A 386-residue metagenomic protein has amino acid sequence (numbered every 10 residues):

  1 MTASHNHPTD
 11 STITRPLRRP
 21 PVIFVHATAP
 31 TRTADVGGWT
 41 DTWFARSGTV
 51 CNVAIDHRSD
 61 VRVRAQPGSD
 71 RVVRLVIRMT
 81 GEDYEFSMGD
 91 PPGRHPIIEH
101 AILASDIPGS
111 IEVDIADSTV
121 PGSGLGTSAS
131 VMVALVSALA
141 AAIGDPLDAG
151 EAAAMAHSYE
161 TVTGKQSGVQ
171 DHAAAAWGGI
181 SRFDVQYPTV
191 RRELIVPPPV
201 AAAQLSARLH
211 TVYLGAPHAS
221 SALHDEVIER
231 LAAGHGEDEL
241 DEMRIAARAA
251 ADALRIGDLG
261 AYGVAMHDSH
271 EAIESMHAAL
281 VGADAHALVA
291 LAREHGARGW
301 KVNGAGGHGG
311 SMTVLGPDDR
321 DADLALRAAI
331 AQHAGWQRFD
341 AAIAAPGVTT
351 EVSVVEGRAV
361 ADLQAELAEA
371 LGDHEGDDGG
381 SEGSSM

Functional and structural regions predicted by a protein language model:
M1-V36, T40, N52, D60-I107 (+4 more regions): C-terminal nucleotide
T42-S47: Short, hydrophobic transmembrane alpha-helix segments
A104-G122, E151, M155-S158: Glycine- and acidic-rich phosphate- and metal-coordinating loops
D114, A138, F339: General small-molecule cofactor/ligand-binding pocket signal
L125-P146: DPxDG-like acidic metal-binding loop motif
S130, S311-V314: FabD-like malonyl-/acyl-CoA
A305-G310: Short Gly/Ser/Thr- and Asp/Glu-enriched loop/turn motifs at secondary-structure junctions
